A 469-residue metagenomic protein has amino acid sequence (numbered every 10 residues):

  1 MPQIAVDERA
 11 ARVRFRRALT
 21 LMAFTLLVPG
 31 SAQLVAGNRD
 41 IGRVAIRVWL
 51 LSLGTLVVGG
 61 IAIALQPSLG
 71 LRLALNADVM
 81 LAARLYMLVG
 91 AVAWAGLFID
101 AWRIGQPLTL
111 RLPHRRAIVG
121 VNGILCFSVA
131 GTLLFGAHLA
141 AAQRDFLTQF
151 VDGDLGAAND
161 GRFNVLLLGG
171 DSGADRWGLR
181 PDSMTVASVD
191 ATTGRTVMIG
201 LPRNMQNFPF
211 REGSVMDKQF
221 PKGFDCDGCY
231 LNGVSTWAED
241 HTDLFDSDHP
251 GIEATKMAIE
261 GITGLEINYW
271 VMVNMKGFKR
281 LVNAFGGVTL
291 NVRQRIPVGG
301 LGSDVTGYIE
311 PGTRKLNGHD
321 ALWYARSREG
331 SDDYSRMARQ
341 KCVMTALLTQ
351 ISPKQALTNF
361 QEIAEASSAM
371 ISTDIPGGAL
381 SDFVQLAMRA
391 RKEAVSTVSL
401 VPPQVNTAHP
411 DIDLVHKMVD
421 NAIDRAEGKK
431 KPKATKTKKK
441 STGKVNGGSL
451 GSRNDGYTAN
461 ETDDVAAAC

Functional and structural regions predicted by a protein language model:
M1-Q3, L27, S31, V35 (+5 more regions): N-terminal secretory targeting signals
M1-R12: Short, Lys/Arg-rich, polar N-terminal cytosolic tail immediately upstream of the first transmembrane signal-anchor
V13-I41, I46-L53: Hydrophobic, aromatic-rich membrane-embedded alpha-helical segments
F15, G42-I46, L73, A77-M87 (+1 more regions): Membrane-water interface of alpha-helical transmembrane segments
A32-I41, W94-R116: Cytoplasmic membrane-interface segments at the C-terminal ends of transmembrane helices
L51-Q106: Membrane-embedded alpha-helical segments of integral membrane proteins
R111-A142: Internal/C-terminal transmembrane anchor helices
F135-C469: Non-catalytic, solvent-exposed segments at the cell envelope interface
